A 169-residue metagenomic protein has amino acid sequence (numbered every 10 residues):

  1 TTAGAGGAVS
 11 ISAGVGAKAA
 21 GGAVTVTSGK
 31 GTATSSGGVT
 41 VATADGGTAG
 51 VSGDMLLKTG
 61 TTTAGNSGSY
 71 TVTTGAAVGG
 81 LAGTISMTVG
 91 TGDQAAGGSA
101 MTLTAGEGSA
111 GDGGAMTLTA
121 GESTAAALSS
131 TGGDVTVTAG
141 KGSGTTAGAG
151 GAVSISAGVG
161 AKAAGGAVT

Functional and structural regions predicted by a protein language model:
T1-T169: Surface-exposed, glycine- and small/polar-enriched segments that build interaction surfaces at terminal
